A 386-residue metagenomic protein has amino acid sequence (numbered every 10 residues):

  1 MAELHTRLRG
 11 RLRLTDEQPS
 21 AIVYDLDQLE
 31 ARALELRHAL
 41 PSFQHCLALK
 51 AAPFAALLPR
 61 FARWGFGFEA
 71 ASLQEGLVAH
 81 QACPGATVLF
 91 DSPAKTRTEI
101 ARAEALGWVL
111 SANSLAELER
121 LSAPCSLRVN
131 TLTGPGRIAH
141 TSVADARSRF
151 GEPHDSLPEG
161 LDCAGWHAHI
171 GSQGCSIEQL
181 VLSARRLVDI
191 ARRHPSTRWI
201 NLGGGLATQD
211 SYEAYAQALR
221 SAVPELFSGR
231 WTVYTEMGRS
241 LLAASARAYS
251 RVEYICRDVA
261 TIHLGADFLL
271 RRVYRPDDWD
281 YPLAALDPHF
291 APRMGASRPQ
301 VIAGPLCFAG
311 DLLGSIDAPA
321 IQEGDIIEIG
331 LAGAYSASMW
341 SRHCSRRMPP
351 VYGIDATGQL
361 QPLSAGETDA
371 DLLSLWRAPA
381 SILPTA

Functional and structural regions predicted by a protein language model:
M1-A123, L161, Q359-A386: A charged N-terminal "starter" segment
Y24-D27, A31, A52, A56 (+9 more regions): Conserved active-site and cofactor/substrate-binding residues in soluble primary-metabolism enzymes
L29, K50, S72, A79 (+7 more regions): Conserved, mostly hydrophobic/aromatic
Q44-C46, G65-G67, G85-L89, G107-S111 (+6 more regions): Structural preference for beta-strand elements that scaffold enzyme active sites
A51-P53, Q74-E75, A94-T96, S114-A116 (+6 more regions): Active-site-proximal loop/turn and secondary-structure-junction residues that shape catalytic pockets, frequently
L57-L58, A79-H80, I100, L121-S122 (+4 more regions): Short glycine-/acidic-enriched loop or helix-start segments at secondary-structure transitions that form or flank
T131-D258, P319, C344: Active-site loop/helix belt of alpha/beta enzymes
Y234-A386: Charged (often Lys/Glu-rich) extended helix/loop segments that serve as interaction or gating elements
